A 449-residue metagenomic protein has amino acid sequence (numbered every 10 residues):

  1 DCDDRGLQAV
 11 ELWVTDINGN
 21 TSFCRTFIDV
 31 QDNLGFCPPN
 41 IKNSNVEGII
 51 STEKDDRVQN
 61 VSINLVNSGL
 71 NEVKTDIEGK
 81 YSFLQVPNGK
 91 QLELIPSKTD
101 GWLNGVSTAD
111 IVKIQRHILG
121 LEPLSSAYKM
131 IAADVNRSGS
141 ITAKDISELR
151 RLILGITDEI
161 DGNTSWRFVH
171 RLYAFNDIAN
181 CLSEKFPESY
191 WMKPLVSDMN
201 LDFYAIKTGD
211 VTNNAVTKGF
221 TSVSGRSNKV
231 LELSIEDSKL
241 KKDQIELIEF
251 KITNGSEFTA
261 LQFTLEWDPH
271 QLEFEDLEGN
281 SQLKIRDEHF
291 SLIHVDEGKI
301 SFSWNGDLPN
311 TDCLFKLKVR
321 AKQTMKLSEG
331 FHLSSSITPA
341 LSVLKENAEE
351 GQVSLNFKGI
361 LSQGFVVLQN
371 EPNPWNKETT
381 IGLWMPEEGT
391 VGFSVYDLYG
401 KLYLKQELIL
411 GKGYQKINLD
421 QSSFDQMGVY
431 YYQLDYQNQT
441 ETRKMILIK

Functional and structural regions predicted by a protein language model:
D1-F23: Serine/threonine-rich, repeat-prone extracellular segments and beta-strand-based repeat modules of secreted/surface
V14, P96, L434-Y436: Conserved structural position at the C-terminal beta-strand of extracellular beta-sandwich adhesion modules
S22-N33, V353, R443-I446: C-terminal edge beta-strand
D29-S62, W102-G105, V112-Q115, E122-S125 (+3 more regions): Acidic, low-complexity intrinsically disordered segments
S68-S82: Short, acidic Ser/Thr/Gly-rich low-complexity loop/linker segments typical of extracellular and cell-surface proteins
N88-T99, L152: A short, solvent-exposed beta-strand micro-motif common in secreted/extracellular proteins
I114, T142, L149, V211 (+10 more regions): Terminal processing/anchoring signals of secreted or surface-associated proteins and related intramolecular
E407-N438: Short, surface-exposed loop/turn motifs with a glycine/proline- and acidic-biased composition
